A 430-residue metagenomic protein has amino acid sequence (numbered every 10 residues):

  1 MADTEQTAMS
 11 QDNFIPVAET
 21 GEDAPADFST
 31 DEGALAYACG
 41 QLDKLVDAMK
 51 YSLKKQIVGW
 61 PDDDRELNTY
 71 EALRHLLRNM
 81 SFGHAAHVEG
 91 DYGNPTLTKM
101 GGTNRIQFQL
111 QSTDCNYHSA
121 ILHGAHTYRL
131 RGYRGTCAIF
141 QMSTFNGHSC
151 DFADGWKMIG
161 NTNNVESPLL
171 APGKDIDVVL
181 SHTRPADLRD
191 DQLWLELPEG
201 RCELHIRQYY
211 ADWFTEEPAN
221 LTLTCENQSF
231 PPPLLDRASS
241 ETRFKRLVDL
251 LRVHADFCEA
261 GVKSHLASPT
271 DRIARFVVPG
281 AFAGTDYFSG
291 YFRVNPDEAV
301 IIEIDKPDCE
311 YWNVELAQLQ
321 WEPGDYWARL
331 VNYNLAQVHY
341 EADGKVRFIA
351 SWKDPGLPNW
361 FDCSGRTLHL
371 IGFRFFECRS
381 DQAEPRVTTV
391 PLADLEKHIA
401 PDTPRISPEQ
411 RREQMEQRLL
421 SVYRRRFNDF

Functional and structural regions predicted by a protein language model:
A2-F430: A compositional/structural signature for long, glycine/proline-rich flexible linkers and loops on extracytoplasmic
